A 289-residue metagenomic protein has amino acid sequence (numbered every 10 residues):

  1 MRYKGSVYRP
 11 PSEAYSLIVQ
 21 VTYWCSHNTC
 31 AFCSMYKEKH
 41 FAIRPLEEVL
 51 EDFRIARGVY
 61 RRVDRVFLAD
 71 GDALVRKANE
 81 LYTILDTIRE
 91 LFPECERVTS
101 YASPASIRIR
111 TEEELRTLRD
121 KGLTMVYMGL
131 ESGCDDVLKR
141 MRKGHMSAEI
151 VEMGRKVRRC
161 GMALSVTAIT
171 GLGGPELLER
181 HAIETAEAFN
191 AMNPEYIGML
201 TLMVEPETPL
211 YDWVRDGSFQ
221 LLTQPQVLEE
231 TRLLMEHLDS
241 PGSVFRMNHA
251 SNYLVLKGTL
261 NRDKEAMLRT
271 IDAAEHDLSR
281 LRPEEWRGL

Functional and structural regions predicted by a protein language model:
M1-E13, E187-L289: Auxiliary Fe-S-binding modules of radical SAM enzymes
G5-E48: Canonical Radical SAM [4Fe-4S] cluster-binding loop centered on the CxxxCxxC motif and its immediate flanking residues
L17-V19, D64-V66, E96-S100, V126-M128 (+3 more regions): Hydrophobic faces of well-ordered beta-strands that scaffold small-molecule active sites in alpha/beta enzyme cores
C25, C33, V49, L68 (+6 more regions): Conserved, mostly hydrophobic/aromatic
V49, L81, T111, I150-V151 (+3 more regions): Aromatic/hydrophobic pocket-lining residues that form the small-molecule binding cavity in soluble enzyme cores
R57-C160, D239-S240: Conserved SAM/AdoMet-binding glycine-rich loop
A105, G133-V137, V157-H181, L200-P206 (+1 more regions): Conserved strand-turn element in the central/C-terminal portion of the radical SAM core barrel that lines
R110-L115, G173-A191: Catalytic cores of alpha/beta
